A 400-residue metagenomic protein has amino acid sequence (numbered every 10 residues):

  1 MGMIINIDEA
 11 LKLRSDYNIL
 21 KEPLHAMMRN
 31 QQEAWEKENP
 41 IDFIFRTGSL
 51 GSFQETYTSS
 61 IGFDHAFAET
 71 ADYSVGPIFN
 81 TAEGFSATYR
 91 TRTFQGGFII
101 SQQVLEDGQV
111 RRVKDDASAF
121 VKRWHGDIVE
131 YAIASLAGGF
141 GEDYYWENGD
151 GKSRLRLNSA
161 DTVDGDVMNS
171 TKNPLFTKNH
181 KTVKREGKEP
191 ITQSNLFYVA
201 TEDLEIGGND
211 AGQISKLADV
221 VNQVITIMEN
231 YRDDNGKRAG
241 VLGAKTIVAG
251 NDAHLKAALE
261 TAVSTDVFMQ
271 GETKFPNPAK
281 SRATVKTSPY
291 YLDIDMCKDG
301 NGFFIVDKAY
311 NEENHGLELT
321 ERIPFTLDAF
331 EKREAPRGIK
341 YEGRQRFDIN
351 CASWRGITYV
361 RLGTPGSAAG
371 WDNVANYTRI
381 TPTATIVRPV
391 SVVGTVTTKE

Functional and structural regions predicted by a protein language model:
M1-A34: N-terminal alpha-helical "arm" segments
G2-D8, D164-D233, L242-G243, D252-E400: Sequence/fold signature of self-assembling virion shell proteins
R29-F94: Assembly/oligomerization interface modules of large self-assembling protein complexes
E33, K37, I41, E130-I133 (+3 more regions): Intrinsically disordered or highly flexible coil/loop and linker segments, enriched in small and charged/polar residues
S52-A66, F140-K188: Active-site acid/base region of carbohydrate-active enzymes
S86-Y144, T246-V248, R337, Y341-G343: Long, contiguous amphipathic alpha-helices that act as assembly "spine/axial" helices in icosahedral shell and virion
T88, K122-W146, S153, T162 (+5 more regions): Signature of extracytoplasmic/envelope-associated structural regions
G141-Y145, D233-V241: Surface-exposed acidic, glycine-flexible loop patches that form ligand/cofactor-binding and adhesion interfaces
